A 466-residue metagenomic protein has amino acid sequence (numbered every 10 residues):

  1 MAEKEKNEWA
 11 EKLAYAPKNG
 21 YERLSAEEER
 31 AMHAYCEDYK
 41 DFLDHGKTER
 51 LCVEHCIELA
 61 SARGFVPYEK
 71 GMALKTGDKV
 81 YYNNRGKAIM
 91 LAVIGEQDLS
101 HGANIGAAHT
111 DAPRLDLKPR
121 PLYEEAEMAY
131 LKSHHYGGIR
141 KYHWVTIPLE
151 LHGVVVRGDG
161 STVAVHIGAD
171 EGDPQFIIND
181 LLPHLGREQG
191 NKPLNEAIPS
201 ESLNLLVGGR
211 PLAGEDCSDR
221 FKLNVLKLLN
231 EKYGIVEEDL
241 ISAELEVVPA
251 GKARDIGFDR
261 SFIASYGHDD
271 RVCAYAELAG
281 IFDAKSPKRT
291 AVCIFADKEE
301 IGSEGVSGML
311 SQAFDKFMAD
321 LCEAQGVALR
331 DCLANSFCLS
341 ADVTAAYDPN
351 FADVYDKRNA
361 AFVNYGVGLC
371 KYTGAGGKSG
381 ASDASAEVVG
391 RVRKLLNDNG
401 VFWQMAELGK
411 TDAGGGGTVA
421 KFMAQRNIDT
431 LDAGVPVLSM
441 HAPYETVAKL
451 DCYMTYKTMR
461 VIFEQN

Functional and structural regions predicted by a protein language model:
M1-N466: N-terminal hydrophobic/helix-forming segments and targeting peptides
